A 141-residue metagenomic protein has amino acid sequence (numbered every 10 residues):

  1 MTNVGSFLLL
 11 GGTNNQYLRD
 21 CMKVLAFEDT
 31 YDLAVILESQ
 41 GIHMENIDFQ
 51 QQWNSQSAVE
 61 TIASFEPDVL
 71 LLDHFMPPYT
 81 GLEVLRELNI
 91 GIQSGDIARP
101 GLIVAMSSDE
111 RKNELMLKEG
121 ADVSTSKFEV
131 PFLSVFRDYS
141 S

Functional and structural regions predicted by a protein language model:
D20-L33, L37-G41: Conserved acidic segment of CheY-like receiver
F27-D29, Q52, L70, M106: Conserved sequence signature across two-component system core domains
D32, F128-Y139: C-terminal output helix
S39-H43, T61, L115, E119: Alpha-helical interaction/dimerization surfaces of two-component signaling modules
Q51-V69: Acidic, metal-coordinating helix/loop segments flanking the phosphotransfer/catalytic sites of two-component signaling
D68, Q93-L102: His-Asp phosphorelay/catalytic-motif detector in bacterial-type signaling
L71-I92: Conserved phosphotransfer microenvironments
E83, A105-E129, L133: Alpha4 helix (beta4-alpha4-beta5 surface) of REC/receiver domains from two-component response regulators
